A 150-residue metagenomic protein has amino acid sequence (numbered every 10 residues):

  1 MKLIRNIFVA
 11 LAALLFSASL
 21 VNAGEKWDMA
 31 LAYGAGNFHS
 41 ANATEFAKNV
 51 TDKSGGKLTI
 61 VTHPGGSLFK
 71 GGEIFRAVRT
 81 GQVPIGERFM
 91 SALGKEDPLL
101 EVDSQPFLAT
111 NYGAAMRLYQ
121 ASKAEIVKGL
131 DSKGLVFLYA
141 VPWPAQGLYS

Functional and structural regions predicted by a protein language model:
M1-V9: Bacterial N-terminal signal peptides that target proteins for export
L15-A23: Sec/Tat signal peptide C-region and signal peptidase I cleavage site
D28-E45, G65-K70: Extracytoplasmic "Venus flytrap"
G36-V61, A121: Short, polar/charged alpha-helical segment
A47-K48, F89-S150: Contiguous mixed-secondary-structure segments that line small-molecule binding/active-site clefts of soluble domains
G55-L58, I74-R88: Alpha-to-beta junction loops
H63-R76, W143: Short helix-initiation/N-cap motifs at beta->coil->alpha
